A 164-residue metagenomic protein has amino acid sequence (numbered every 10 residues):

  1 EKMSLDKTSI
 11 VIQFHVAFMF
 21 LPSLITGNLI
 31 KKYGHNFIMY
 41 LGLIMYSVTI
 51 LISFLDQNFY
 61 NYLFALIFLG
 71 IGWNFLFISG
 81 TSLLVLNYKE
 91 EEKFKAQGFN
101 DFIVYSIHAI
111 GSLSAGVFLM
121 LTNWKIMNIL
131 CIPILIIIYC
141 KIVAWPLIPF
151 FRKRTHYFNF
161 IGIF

Functional and structural regions predicted by a protein language model:
L5-Q13, G98: Small-residue hotspots at the loop-to-helix junctions and early N-terminal turns of transmembrane alpha-helices
P22-H35, L119: Helix-to-loop junctions at the C-terminal end of transmembrane segments in multipass secondary transporters
F37-L51, I132: Structural signature of the two symmetry-related core transmembrane helices
Y60-F68: Paired small-residue
F75-Y88: Intracellular juxtamembrane helix-capping segments at the cytosolic ends of symmetry-related transmembrane helices
E92-M120: A late C-terminal transmembrane helix in Major Facilitator Superfamily
V117-L135: A membrane-interface helix-boundary motif in multi-pass transporters
I132-I163: Multi-pass alpha-helical transporter architecture, strongest for 12-TM Major Facilitator/SLC carriers used
